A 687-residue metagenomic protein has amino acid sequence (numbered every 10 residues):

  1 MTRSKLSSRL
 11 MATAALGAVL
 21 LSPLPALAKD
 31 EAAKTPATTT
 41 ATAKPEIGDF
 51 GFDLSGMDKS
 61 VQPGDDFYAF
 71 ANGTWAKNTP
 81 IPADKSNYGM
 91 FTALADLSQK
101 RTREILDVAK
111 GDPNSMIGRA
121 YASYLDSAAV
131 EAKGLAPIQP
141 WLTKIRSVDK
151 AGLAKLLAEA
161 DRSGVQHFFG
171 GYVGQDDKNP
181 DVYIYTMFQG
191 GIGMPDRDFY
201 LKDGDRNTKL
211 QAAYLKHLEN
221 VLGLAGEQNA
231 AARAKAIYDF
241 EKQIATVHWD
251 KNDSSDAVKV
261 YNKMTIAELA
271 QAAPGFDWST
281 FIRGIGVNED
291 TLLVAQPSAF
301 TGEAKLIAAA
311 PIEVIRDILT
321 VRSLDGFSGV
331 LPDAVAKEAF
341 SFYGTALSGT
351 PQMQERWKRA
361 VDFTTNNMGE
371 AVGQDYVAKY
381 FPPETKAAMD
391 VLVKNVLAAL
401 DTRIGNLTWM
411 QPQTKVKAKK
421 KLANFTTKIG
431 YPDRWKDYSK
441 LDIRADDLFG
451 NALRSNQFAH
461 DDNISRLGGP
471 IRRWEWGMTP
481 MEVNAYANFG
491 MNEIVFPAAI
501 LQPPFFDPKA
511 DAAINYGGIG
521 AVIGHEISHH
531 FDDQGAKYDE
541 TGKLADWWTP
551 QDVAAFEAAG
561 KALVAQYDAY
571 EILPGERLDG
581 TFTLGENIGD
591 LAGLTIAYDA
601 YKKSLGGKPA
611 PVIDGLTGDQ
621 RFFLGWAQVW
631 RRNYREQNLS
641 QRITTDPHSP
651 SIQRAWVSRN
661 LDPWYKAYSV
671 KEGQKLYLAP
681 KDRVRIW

Functional and structural regions predicted by a protein language model:
M1-D30: Gram-negative bacterial Sec-dependent N-terminal signal peptides
A28-P45: Compositionally biased, proline/threonine/alanine/serine-rich low-complexity intrinsically disordered stretches
A41, A95, A272-G275, L293-P297 (+4 more regions): Intrinsically disordered, low-complexity linker/terminal regions across diverse proteins
A43-E46, V61-E131, L135, M194: Active-site-surrounding "flap" and adjacent substrate/cofactor-binding loops of secreted or lumenal enzymes, prototyped
M57-K77, Y200, G204-G223, M410 (+2 more regions): Hydrophobic/aromatic-rich, well-ordered segments within soluble, folded domains that form packed cores
D84-L106, A231-V247, N515-A521, D614 (+1 more regions): Short secondary-structure subsegments characteristic of cysteine-rich extracellular domains
K85, P113-I117, E227-I237, N252-K259 (+3 more regions): Short, glycine/acidic-rich hinge or "gate" loops at secondary-structure transitions that mediate conformational
V108-N395: Noncatalytic, helix-rich "gating/capping" subdomain that lines the substrate-entry/channel surface of large enzyme
